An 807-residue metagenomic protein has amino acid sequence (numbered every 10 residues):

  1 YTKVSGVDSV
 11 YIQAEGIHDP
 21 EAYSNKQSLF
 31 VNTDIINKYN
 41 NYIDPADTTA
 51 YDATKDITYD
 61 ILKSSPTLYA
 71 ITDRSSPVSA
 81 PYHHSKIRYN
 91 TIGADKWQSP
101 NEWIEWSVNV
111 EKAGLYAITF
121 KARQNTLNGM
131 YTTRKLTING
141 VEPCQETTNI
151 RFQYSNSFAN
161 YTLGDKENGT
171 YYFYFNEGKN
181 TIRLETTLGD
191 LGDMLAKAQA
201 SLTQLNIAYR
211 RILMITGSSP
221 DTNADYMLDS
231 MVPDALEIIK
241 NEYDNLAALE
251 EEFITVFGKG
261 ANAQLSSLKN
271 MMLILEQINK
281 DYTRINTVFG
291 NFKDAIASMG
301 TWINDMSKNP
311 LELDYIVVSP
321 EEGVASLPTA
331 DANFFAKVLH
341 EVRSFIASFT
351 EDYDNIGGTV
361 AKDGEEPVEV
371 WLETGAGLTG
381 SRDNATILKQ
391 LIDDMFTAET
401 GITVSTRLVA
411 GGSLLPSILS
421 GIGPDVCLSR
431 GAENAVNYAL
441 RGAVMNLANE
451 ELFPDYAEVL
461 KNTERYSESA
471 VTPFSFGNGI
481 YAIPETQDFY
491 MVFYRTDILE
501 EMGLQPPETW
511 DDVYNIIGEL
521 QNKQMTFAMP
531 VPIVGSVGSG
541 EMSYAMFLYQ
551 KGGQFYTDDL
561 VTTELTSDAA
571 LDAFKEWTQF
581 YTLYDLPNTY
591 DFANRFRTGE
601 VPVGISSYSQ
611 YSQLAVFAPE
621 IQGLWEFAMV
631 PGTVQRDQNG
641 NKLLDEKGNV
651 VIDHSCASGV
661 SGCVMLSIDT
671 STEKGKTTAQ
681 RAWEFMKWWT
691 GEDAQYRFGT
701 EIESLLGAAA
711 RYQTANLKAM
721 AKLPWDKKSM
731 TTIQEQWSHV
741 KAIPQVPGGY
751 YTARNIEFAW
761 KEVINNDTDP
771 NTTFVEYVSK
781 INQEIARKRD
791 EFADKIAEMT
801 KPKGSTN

Functional and structural regions predicted by a protein language model:
Y1-S319: Extracytoplasmic
K112, A618-R711, S738-K741: Extracytoplasmic/periplasmic substrate-recognition and gating elements
G114, K197-A198, N206-V436, G640 (+2 more regions): Conserved N-terminal structural module of periplasmic/extracytoplasmic solute-binding proteins
A263, I316, W725-N782: C-terminal capping/gating helix-and-loop segments adjacent to ligand/active sites or protein-protein/ligand interfaces
I346, T350-G358, A435-M491, Y514 (+3 more regions): Hinge/lid segment of periplasmic solute-binding proteins
I392-Y466, T496-E508, P602-V603, Q613-Q622 (+1 more regions): Extracytoplasmic "Venus flytrap"/periplasmic binding protein-like
T472-E485, Y490, D511-T563, A569-L571 (+1 more regions): Extracytoplasmic/periplasmic solute-binding protein
D559-T589, V630-R636: Glycine-centered hinge/linker elements that transmit conformational signals in sensory and ligand-binding systems
